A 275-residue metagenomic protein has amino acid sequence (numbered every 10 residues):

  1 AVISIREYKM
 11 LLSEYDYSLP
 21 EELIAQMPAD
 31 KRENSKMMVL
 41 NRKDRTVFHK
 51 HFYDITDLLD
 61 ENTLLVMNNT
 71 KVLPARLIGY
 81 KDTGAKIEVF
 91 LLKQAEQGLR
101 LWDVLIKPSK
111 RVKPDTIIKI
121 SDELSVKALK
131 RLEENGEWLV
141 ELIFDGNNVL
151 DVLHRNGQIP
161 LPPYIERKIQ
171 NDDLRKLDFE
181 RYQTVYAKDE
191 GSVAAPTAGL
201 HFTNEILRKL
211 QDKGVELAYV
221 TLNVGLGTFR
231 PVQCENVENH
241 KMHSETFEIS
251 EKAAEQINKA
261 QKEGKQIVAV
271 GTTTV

Functional and structural regions predicted by a protein language model:
A1-K9: Short, Lys/Arg-enriched N-terminal segments with co-localized hydrophobic residues within the first ~10-30 amino acids
Y8-V275: Surface-exposed, charge/polar-rich loops and edge strands
